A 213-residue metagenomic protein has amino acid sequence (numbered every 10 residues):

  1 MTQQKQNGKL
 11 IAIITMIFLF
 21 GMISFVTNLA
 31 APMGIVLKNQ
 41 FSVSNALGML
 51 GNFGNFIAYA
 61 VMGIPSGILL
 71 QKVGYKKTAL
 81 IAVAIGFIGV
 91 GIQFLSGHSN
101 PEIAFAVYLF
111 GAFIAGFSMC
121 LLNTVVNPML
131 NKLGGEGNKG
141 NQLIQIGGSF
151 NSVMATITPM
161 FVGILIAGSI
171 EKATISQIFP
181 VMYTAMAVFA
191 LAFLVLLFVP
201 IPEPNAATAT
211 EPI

Functional and structural regions predicted by a protein language model:
I11-V43, N123-N127: Extracytoplasmic
L50-L70: Central cavity-lining transmembrane alpha-helices of secondary-active solute carriers, predominantly the Major
A84-E102: C-terminal ends and interior cores of transmembrane alpha-helices in multi-pass membrane transporters/permeases
L109-S149: Cytoplasmic helix-loop-helix junction between adjacent transmembrane helices in 12-TM secondary transporters
K139-I166: Glycine-rich segments within core transmembrane alpha-helices of 12-TM secondary carriers
T158, V162-G163, A167, M186-T208: C-terminal membrane-cytosol helix-exit motif in multi-pass small-molecule transporters
